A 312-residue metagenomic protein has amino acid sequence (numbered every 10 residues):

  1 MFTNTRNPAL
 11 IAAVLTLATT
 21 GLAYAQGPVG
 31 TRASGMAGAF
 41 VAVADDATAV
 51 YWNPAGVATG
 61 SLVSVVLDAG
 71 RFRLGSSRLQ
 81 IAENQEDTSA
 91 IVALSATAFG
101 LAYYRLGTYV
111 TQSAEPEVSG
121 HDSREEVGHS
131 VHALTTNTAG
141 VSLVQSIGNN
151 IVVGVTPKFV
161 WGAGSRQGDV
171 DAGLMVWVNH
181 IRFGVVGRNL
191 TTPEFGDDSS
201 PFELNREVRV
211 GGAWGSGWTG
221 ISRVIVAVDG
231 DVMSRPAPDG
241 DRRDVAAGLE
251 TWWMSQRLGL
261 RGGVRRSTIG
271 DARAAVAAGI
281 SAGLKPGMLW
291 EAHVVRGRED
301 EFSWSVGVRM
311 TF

Functional and structural regions predicted by a protein language model:
A12-T20: Bacterial N-terminal signal peptides
G21-G100, Y104-G107, T191: N-terminal, post-signal peptide beta-strand-biased segments of exported outer-membrane/organellar beta-barrel and other
T31, A49, Q85-S89, T136-T138 (+5 more regions): Transmembrane beta-barrel architecture of outer-membrane proteins
A42, A69-G75, A98, Y103-Y109 (+8 more regions): Transmembrane beta-strands of outer-membrane beta-barrel pores
T48, A55-A58, I91-S95, A102 (+8 more regions): Transmembrane beta-barrel domains of outer membrane proteins
R71-T88, G107-T135, E194-F202, V232-G240: Flexible, solvent-exposed loop segments that connect beta-strands
E86-V186: Transmembrane beta-barrel wall of Gram-negative outer-membrane proteins
D122-V127, I147-V153, H180-R182, F202-F312: Outer membrane beta-barrel transmembrane domains
